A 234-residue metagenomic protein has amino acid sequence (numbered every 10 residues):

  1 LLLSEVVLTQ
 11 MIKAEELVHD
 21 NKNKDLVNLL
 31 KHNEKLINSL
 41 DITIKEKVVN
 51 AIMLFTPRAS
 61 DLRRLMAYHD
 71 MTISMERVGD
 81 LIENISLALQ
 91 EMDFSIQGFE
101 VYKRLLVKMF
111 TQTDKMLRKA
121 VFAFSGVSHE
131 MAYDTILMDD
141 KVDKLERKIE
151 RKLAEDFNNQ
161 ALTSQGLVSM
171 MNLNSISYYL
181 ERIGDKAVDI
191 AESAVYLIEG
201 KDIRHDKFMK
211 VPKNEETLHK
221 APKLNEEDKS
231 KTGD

Functional and structural regions predicted by a protein language model:
L1-D234: Cytosolic, long alpha-helical scaffolding segments
